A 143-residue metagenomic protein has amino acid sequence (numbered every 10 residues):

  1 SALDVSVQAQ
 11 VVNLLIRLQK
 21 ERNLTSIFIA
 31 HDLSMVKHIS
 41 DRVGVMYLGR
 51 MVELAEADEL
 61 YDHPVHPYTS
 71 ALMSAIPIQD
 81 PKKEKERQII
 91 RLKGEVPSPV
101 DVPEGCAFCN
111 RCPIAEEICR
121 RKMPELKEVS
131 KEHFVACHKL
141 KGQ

Functional and structural regions predicted by a protein language model:
A2-K85: P-loop NTP-binding/switch modules centered on Walker-like glycine-rich loops
A57-Q143: Charged, flexible cofactor/metal-binding loops and thiol motifs
